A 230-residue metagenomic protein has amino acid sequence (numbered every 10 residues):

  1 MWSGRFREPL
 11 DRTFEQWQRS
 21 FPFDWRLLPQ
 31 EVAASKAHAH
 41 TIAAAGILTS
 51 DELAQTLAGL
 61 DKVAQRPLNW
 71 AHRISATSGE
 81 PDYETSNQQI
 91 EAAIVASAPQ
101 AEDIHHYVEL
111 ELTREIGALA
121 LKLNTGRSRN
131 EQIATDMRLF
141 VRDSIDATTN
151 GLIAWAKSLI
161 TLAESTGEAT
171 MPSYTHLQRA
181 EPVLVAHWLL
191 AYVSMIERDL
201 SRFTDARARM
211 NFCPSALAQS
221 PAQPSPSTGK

Functional and structural regions predicted by a protein language model:
M1-S75, D82-A222, P226-G229: A helix-coil-helix interface module used to build multimeric assemblies and to scaffold catalytic/cofactor sites
